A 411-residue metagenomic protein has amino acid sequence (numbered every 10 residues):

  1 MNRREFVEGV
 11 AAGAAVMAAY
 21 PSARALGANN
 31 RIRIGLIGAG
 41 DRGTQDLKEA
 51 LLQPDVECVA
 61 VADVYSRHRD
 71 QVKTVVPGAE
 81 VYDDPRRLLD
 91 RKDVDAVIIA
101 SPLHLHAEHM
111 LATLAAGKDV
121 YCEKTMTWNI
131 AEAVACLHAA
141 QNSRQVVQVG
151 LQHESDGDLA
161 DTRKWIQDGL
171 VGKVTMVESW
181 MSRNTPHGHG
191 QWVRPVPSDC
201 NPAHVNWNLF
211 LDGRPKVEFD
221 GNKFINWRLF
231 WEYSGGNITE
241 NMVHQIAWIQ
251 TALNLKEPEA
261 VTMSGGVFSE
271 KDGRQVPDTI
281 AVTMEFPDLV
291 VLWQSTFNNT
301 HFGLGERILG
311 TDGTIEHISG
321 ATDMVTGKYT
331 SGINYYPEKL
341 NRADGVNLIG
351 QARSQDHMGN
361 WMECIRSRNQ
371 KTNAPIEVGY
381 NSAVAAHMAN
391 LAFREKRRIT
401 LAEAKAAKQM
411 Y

Functional and structural regions predicted by a protein language model:
M1-A14: N-terminal secretory signal peptides and thylakoid transit peptides that target proteins across membranes
A18-Q53: C-terminal segment of N-terminal export signals and the immediately downstream linker at the start of the mature
V56-K73: NAD(P)-binding Rossmann-fold cofactor-contacting core
V72-P77, A139: Short, conserved SAM-binding/catalytic segment of Class I S-adenosyl-L-methionine-dependent methyltransferases
E80-D84: Conserved SAM-binding strand-loop segment of SAM-dependent methyltransferases
V97-I98: N-terminal Rossmann-like NAD(P) cofactor-binding module of classical short-chain dehydrogenase/reductase
P102, A107-S155, G169, K396: Beta-strand-loop-alpha-helix segment that lines the small-molecule cofactor/substrate pocket of alpha/beta enzymes
D161, K173, E178-N184, G188-E377 (+1 more regions): Contiguous beta-strand/loop segments that form the cofactor/metal-binding neighborhood of enzyme cores
